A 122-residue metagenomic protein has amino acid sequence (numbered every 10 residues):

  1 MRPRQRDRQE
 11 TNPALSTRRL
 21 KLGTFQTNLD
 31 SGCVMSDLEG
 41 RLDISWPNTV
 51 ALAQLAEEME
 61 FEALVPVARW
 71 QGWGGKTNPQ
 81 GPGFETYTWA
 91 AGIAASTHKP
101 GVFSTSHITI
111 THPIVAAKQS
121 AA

Functional and structural regions predicted by a protein language model:
R2-T97: N-terminal beta1-alpha1-beta2 module of alpha/beta enzyme domains
T24-Q26, V67-A68, S104-I108, A117-S120: Glycine-rich, histidine-containing beta strand-loop boundary motifs that form or position
R41-N48, T109-A122: Glycine-rich anion/phosphate-binding loops
S96-S104: Conserved catalytic cysteine-centered active-site region of acyl-thioester-dependent Claisen-condensing enzymes
